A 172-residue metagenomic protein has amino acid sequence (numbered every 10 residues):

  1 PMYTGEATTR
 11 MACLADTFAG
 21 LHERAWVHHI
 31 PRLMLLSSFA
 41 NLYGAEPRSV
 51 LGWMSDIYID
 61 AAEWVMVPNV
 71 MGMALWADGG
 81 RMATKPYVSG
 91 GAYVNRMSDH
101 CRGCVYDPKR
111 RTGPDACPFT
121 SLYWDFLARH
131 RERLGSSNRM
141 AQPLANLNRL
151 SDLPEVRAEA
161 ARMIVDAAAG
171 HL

Functional and structural regions predicted by a protein language model:
P1-L172: C-terminal catalytic domain of photolyase/cryptochrome flavoproteins, centering on the FAD-binding pocket
